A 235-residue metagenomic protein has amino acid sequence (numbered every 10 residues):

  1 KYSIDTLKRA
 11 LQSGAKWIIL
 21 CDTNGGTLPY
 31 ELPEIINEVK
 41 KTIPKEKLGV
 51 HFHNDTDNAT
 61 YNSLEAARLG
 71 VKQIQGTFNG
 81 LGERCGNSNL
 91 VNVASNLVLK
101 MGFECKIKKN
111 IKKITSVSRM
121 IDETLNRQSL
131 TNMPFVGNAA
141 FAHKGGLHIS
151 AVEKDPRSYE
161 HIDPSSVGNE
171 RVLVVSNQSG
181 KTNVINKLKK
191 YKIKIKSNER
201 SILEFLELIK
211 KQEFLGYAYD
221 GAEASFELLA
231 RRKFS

Functional and structural regions predicted by a protein language model:
K1-L48, S63-V71: Alpha/beta enzyme core
W17-I19, G49-H51, Q73-T77, V174 (+1 more regions): Structured core elements
L20-D22, L69-G86: Glycine-rich phosphate-binding active-site loops on the catalytic face of alpha/beta enzymes
D22-G25, H53-D55, F78-G80, R200: Short, ordered loop/turn segments at secondary-structure junctions
L32, C85-N92: Histidine/acidic-residue-rich catalytic or RNA/ligand-binding cores of hydrolases and nuclease-related proteins
I36-P44, A94, V98, D122: Surface-exposed amphipathic alpha-helices with a cationic face
D55-Y61: Short glycine/serine/threonine-rich phosphate/pyrophosphate-binding segments that cradle anionic phosphate groups
S95, M101-S235: A mid-to-C-terminal "edge-of-domain" accessory segment
